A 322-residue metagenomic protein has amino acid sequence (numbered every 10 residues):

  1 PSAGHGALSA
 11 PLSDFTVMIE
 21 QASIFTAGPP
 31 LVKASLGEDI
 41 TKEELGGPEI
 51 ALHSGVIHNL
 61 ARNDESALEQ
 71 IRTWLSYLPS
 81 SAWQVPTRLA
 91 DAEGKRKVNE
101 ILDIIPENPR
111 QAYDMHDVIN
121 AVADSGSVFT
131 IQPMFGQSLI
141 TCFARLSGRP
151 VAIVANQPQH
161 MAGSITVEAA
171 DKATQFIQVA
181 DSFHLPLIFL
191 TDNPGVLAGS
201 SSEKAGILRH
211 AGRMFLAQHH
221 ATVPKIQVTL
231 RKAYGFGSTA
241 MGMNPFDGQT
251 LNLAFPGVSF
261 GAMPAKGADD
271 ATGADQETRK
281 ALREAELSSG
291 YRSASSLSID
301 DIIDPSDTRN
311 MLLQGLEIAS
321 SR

Functional and structural regions predicted by a protein language model:
P1-R322: Ligand-binding clefts of soluble mixed alpha/beta catalytic domains
